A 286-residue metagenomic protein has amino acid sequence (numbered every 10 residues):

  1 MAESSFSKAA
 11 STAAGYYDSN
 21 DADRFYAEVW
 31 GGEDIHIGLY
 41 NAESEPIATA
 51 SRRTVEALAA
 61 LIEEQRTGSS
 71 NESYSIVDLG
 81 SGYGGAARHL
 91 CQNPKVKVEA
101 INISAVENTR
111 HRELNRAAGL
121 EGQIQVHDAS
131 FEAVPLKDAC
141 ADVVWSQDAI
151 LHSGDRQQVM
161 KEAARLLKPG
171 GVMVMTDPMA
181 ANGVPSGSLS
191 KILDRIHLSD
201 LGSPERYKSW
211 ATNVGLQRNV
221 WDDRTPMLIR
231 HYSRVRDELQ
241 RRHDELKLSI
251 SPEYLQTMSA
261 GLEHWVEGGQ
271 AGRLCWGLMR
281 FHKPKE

Functional and structural regions predicted by a protein language model:
M1-E28: N-terminal auxiliary segments of SAM/dcSAM-dependent transferases
G32-L39, E45-E72: Conserved alpha-helix/loop element of class I SAM-dependent methyltransferases that forms part of the SAM/SAH-binding
S75-V77, G85-A133: Class I SAM-dependent methyltransferase SAM/SAH-binding core
E132-V143: A short acidic, Gly/Pro-enriched loop at the edge of an enzyme's catalytic core that lines a small-molecule cofactor
D142-D155: A short SAM/SAH-binding and catalytic strip from SAM-dependent methyltransferases
Q157-V172: A short glycine-rich, Lys/Arg-flanked "PGG" loop and its adjoining helix->strand segment in the class I
M175-S199: Short, glycine-/aromatic-enriched active-site segment of Class I SAM-dependent methyltransferases
K191-I250, Q256-L274, P284-K285: Substrate-binding/catalytic lobe of Class I Rossmann-like enzymes that use SAM or dcSAM, i.e., the mid-to-C-terminal
